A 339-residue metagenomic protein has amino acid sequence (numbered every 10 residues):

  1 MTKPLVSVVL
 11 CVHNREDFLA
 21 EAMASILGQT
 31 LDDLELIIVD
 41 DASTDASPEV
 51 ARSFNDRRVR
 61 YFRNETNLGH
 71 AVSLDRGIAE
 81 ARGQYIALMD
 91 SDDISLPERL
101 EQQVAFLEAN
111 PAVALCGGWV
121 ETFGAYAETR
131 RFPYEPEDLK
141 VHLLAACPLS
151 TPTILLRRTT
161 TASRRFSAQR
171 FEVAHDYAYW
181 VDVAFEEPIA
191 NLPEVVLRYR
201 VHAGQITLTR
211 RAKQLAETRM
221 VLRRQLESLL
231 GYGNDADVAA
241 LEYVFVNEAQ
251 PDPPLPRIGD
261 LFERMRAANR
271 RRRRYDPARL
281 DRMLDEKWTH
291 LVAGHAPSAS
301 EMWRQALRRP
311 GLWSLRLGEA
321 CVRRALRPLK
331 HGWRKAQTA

Functional and structural regions predicted by a protein language model:
P4-S7, E35, A178: Cell-envelope/extracellular polymer assembly enzymes that use nucleotide-activated donors
V6-F18, A22, Q29-T30, V39: A conserved hydrophobic helix/loop-capping motif in glycosyltransferases and polysaccharide synthases
S25, D32, D40-E49, T66 (+1 more regions): A conserved acidic beta->alpha catalytic loop
N64-A81, Q102: Glycine-rich, basic loop-to-helix element that forms the pyrophosphate-binding segment of sugar-nucleotide handling
A79, P133-R224, S228-F245: Conserved nucleotide-sugar donor-binding catalytic segment
I86: Short aromatic/hydrophobic "clamp" motif used to bind/position activated sugar donors
E98-R130: Conserved donor NDP-sugar-binding/catalytic core segment of glycosyltransferases
V201-A339: C-terminal subregions of glycosyltransferases and related glycan-biosynthesis enzymes
